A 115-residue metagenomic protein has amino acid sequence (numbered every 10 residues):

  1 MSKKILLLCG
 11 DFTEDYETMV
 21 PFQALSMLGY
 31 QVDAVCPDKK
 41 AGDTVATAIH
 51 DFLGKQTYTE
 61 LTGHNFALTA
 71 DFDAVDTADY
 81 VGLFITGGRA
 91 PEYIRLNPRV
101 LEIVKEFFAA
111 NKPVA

Functional and structural regions predicted by a protein language model:
M1-K112: Extended, subdomain-level signal for the structured scaffold at the beginning of enzyme domains
